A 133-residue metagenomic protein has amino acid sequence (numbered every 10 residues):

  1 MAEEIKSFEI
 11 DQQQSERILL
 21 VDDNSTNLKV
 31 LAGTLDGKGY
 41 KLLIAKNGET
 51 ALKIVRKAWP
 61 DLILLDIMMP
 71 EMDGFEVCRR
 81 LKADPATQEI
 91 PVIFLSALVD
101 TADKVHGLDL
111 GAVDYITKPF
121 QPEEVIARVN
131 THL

Functional and structural regions predicted by a protein language model:
M1-L19: Non-catalytic signal-transmission and effector/linker regions of two-component phosphorelay proteins
E16-R17, S25-L43, T50-K53, K57: Two-component/phosphorelay signaling modules centered on CheY-like receiver
D22, D66, S96: Active-site residues of response regulator receiver
T26, K46-T50, D73-R79, G111: Acidic catalytic/metal-coordinating carboxylates
K29-A32, K53, K57, E76 (+2 more regions): Alpha4 helix (beta4-alpha4-beta5 surface) of REC/receiver domains from two-component response regulators
A58-L64: Active-site beta3 strand of CheY-like receiver
M69: Receiver (REC) domain active-site loop signature in two-component systems and cognate sites in sensor histidine kinases
F120-V129: C-terminal output helix
